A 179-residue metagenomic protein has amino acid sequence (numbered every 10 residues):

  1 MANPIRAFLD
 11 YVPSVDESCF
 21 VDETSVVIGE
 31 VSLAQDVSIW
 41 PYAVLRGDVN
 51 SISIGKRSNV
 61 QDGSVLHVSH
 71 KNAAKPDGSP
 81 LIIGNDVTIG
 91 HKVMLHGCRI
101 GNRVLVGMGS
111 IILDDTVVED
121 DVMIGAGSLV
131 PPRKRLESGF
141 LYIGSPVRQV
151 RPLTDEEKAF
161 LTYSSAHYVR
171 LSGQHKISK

Functional and structural regions predicted by a protein language model:
M1-I39: N-terminal segments that cap or nucleate solenoid repeat domains
M1-V15, D48, I54-S69, A73-L81 (+2 more regions): Glycine-rich hexapeptide-repeat left-handed beta-helix
E30, G47-V49: Charged, well-structured alpha/beta interaction segments
P41-A43: N-terminal beta-strand/beta-hairpin edge segment
T88: Short HxH-centered metal-ligating active-site micro-motif
